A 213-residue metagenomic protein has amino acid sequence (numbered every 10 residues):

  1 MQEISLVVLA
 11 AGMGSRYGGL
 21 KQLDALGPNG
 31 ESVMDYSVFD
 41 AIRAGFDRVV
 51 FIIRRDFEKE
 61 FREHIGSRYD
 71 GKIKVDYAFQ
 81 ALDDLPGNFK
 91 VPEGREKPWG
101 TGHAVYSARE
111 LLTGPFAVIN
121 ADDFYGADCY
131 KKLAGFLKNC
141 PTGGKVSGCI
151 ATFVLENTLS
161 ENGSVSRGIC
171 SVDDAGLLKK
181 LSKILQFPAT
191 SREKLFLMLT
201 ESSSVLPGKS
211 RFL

Functional and structural regions predicted by a protein language model:
M1-V8, G14, P28-V118, Y125-G126 (+2 more regions): Conserved N-terminal catalytic core of the sugar/cofactor nucleotidyltransferase
L9-S15, I52-K59, L82-G87, G168-K179 (+1 more regions): Short charge-dense sequence patches
G12, D122, V154: Active-site glycine-centered loops adjacent to acidic/histidine catalytic or metal-binding residues that shape
G19-L20: Conserved catalytic-core motifs of eukaryotic protein kinase domains, centered on the activation segment
D24-E31, E58, G135, R167 (+1 more regions): Alpha-helix termini
V50, D122, S210-L213: Generic alpha-helical structural element
A127-L213: Conserved core of the sugar-phosphate nucleotidyltransferase
